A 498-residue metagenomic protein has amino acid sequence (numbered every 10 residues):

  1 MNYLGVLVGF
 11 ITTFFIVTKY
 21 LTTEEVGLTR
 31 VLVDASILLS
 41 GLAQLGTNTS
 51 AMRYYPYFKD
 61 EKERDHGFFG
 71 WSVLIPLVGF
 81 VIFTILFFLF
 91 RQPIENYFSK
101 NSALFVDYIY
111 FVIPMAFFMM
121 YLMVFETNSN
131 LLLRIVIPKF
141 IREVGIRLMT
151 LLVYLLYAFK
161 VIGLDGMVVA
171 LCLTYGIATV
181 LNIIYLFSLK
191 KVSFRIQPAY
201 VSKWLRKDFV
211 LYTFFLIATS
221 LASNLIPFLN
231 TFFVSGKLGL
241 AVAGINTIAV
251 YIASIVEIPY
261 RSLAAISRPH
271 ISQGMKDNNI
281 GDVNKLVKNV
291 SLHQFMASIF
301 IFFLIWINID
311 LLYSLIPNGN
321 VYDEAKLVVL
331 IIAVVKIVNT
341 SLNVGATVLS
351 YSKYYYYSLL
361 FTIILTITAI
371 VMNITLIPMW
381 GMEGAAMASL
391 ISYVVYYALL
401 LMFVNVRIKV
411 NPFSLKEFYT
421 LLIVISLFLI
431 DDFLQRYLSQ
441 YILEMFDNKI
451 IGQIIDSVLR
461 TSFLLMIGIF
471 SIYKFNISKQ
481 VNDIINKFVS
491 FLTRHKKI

Functional and structural regions predicted by a protein language model:
M1-G5, L32, G41-Q92, D107-Y110 (+2 more regions): Membrane-water interface segments that mark the loop-to-transmembrane alpha-helix transition
M1-T49, F80-F88, M115, L211-G236 (+2 more regions): Signature of the first transmembrane helix
F14, Q44-D60, L131, A249-S291 (+1 more regions): Helix-loop junctions and terminal segments of transmembrane helices in multi-pass membrane transport/translocation
R91-V112, L240, W306-K336, F446-I451: Interfacial segments at transmembrane-helix termini and the short loops linking adjacent helices
F118-V144, A333-I364, V404-V406: Membrane-interface junctions at transmembrane-helix termini in multi-pass inner-membrane proteins
F140-L155, K160-K190, V250, I363-T368 (+4 more regions): Hydrophobic alpha-helical transmembrane segments
K160, L164-A170, N182-P227, H270-K285 (+1 more regions): Interhelical loop/hinge segments that connect adjacent transmembrane helices in multipass membrane
F433-I498: Membrane-proximal transmembrane or re-entrant/amphipathic helices at the cytosolic face
